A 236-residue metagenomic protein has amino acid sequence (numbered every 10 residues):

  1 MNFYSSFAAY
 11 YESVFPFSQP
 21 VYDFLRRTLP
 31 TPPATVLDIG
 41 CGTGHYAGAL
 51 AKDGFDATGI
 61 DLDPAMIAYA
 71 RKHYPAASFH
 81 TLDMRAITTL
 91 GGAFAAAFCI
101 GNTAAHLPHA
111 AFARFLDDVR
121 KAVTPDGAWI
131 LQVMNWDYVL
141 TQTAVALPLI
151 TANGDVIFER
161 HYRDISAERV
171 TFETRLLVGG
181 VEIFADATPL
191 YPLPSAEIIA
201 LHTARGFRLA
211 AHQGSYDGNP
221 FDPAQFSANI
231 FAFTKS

Functional and structural regions predicted by a protein language model:
M1-P32, H45: Conserved class I S-adenosyl-L-methionine
P33-G42: Conserved class I S-adenosyl-L-methionine
G44-A86: Class I SAM-dependent methyltransferase SAM/SAH-binding core
T88-A96: A short acidic, Gly/Pro-enriched loop at the edge of an enzyme's catalytic core that lines a small-molecule cofactor
A95-A111: A short SAM/SAH-binding and catalytic strip from SAM-dependent methyltransferases
A110, I130-L201: SAM-dependent methyltransferase
A113-P125: A short glycine-rich, Lys/Arg-flanked "PGG" loop and its adjoining helix->strand segment in the class I
S195-S236: C-terminal lobe and adjacent flexible extensions of AdoMet/dcAdoMet transferase-like proteins
